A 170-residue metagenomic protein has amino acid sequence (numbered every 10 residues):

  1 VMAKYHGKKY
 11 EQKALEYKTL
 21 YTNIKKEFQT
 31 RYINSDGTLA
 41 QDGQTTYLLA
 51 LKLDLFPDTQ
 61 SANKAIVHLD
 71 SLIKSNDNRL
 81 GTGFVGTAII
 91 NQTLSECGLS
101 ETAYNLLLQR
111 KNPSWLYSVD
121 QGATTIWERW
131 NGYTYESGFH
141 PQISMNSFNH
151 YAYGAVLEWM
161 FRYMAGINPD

Functional and structural regions predicted by a protein language model:
V1-D170: Active-site core of glycosidic bond-cleaving carbohydrate-active enzymes
